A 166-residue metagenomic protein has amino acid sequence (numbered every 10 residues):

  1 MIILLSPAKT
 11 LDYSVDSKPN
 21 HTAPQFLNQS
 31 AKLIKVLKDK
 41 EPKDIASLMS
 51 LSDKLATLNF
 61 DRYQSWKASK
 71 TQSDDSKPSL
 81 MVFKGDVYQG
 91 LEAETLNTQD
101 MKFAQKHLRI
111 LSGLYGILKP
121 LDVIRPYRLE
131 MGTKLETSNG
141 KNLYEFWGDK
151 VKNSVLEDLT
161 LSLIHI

Functional and structural regions predicted by a protein language model:
L4-T98: Active-site helix-to-loop segments that bind/position phosphate- or nucleotide-bearing substrates and donors across
M81, E94-E130: Hydrophobic/aromatic-rich, well-ordered segments within soluble, folded domains that form packed cores
V123-E157: Alpha-helical scaffold segments that mediate packing/assembly in large oligomeric complexes
I164-I166: Conserved small/polar residues in nucleotide/adenosyl-binding loops
